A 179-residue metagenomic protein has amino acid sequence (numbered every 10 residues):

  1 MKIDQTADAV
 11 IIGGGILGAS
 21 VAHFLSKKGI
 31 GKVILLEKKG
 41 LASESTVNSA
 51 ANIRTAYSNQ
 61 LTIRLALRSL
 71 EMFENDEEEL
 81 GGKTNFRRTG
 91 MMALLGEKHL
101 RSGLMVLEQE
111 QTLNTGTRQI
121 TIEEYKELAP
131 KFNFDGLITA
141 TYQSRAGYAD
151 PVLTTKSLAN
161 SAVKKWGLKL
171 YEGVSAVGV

Functional and structural regions predicted by a protein language model:
M1-D4, K27, F86: Short, flexible hinge/linker loops that cap or flank conserved catalytic cores
I3-L17, I34: Beta1/beta-strand and adjacent pyrophosphate-binding region of the FAD-binding site in flavoprotein oxidoreductases
I16, I30, G167-L168: A structural motif
A22, S26-K27, S161: Gly/Ala-rich phosphate-binding loop of Rossmann-like dinucleotide-binding domains, activating on the conserved
S26-V47: Glycine-rich FAD pyrophosphate-binding loop
A51-L128: Dinucleotide-binding Rossmann-like beta1-alpha1 core, especially the glycine-rich loop that anchors the ADP
L95-E172, V177-V179: Flavin (FAD/FMN) cofactor-binding and adjacent substrate-gating region of FAD-dependent oxidoreductase domains
